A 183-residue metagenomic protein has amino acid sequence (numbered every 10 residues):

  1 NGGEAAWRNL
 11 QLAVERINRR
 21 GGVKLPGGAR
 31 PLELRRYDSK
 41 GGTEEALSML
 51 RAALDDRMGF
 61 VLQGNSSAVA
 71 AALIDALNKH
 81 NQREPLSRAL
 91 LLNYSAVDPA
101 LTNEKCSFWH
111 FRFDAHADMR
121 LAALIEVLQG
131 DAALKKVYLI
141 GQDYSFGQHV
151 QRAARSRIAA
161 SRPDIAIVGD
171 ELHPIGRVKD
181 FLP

Functional and structural regions predicted by a protein language model:
G2-L25, R152-A160: Short, polar/charged alpha-helical segment
G2-R8, V23-N103, F113, P174-V178: Beta-alpha junction/loop-to-helix N-cap segments that form part of ligand/metal-binding clefts
R16, R20, A52, A76 (+2 more regions): A generic secondary-structure signal
R20, D56, H80, D131 (+1 more regions): Acidic-histidine catalytic/liganding microenvironments
S48, P99-A100, F108-P183: Extracellular/periplasmic Venus flytrap/periplasmic-binding protein
